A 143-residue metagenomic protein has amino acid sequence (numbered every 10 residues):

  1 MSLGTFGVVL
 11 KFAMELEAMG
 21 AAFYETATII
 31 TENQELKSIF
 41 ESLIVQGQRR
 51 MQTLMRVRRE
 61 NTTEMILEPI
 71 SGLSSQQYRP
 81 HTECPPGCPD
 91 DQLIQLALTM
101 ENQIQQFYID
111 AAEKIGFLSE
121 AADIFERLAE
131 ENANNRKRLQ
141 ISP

Functional and structural regions predicted by a protein language model:
M1-T26, I30: The feature marks the first
L3, L10, F40, G87-D90 (+3 more regions): Amphipathic alpha-helical coiled-coil segments and their boundaries
L3-T5, R56-V57, N61-T63, I94 (+1 more regions): Domain-length accessory/inserted modules outside core catalytic folds
A13, G20, A27, Q77-G116: Acidic/histidine-rich alpha-helical segments that form the ligand environment of transition-metal centers
A13-Y24, F40-R58, E101-I104, F125-L139: Alpha-helical transition-metal enzyme core signature, strongest for iron centers
N33-Q34, F117-L118: Short loop-to-helix capping motifs
L54, R58-N61, M65, S119 (+2 more regions): Leucine-rich amphipathic alpha-helices with coiled-coil/heptad-repeat character
R56-D90: Carboxylate-rich helix-loop segments that flank metal/cofactor sites and access channels in metalloenzymes
